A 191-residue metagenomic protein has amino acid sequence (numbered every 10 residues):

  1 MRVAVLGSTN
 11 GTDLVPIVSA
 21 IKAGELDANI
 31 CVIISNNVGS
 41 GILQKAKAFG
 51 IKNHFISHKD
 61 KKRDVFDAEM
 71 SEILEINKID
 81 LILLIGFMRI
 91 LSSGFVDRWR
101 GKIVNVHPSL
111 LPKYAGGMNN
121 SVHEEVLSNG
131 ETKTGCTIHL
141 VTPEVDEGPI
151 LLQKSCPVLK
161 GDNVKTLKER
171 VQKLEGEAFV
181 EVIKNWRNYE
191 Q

Functional and structural regions predicted by a protein language model:
M1-Q191: One-carbon transfer enzymes
